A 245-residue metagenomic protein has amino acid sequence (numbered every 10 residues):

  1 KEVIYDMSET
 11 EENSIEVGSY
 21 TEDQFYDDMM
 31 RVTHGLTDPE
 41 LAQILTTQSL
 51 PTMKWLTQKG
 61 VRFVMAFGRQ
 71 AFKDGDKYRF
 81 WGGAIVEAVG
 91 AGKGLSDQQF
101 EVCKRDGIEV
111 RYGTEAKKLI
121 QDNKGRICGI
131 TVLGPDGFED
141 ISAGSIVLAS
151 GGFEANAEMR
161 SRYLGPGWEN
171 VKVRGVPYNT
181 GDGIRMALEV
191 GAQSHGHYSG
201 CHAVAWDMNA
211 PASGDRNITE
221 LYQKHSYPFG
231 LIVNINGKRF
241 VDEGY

Functional and structural regions predicted by a protein language model:
K1-E109, G113-K118, F229-R239, E243: Conserved N-terminal/central alpha/beta ligand/cofactor-binding core
V3-S14, P166-K172, G214-T219: Short beta-alpha connecting loops at secondary-structure transitions that line or flank enzyme active sites
D74-D76, D122-N123, W206-D207: Short Asp/Glu-rich motifs
Y78-V86, G125-C128, N209-I218: Short low-complexity, flexible loop/linker segments enriched in glycine and/or proline with clustered acidic
I85-V89, R174-V176, T219-K224: Short Gly/Pro-enriched turn/cap motifs at secondary-structure boundaries
E87-E158: Hydrophobic, small-residue-rich alpha-helical packing segments that form membrane-like cores
G134-P135, I141-P211: Glycine-rich loop(s) and the adjacent beta-strand/alpha-helix scaffold that form part
A192-Y245: Mid-to-C-terminal Rossmann-like scaffold of FAD/NAD(P)H-dependent oxidoreductases
